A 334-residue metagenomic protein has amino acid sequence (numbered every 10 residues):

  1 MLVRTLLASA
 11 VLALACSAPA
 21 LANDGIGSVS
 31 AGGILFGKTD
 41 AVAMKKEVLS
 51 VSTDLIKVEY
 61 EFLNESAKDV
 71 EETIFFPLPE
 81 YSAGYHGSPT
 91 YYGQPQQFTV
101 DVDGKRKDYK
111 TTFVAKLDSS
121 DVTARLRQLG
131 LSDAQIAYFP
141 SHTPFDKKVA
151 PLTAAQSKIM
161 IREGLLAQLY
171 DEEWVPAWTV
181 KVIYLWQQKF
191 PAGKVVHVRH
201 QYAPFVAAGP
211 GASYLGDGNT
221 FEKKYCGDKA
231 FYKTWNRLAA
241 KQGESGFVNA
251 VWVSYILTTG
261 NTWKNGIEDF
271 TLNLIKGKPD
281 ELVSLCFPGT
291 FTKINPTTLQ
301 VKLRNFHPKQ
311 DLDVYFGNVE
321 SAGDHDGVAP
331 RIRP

Functional and structural regions predicted by a protein language model:
M1-L7: Bacterial N-terminal signal peptides that target proteins for export
A8-S17: Bacterial N-terminal signal peptides
L21-P334: Lumenal/extracellular ectodomains and adaptor appendage modules of the eukaryotic vesicle/secretory system
